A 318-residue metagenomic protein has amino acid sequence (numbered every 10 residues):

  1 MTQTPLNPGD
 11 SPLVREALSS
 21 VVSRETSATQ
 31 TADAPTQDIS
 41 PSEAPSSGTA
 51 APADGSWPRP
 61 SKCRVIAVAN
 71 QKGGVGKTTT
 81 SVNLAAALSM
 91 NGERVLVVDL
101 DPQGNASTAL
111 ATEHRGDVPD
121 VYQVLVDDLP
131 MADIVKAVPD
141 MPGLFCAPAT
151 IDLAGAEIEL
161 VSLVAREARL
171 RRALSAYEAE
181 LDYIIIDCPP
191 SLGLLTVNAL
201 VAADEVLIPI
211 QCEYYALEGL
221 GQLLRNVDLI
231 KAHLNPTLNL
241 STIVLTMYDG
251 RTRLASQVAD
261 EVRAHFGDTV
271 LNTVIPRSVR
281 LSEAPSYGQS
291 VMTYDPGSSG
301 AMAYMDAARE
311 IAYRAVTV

Functional and structural regions predicted by a protein language model:
T2-V318: P-loop NTP-binding core
